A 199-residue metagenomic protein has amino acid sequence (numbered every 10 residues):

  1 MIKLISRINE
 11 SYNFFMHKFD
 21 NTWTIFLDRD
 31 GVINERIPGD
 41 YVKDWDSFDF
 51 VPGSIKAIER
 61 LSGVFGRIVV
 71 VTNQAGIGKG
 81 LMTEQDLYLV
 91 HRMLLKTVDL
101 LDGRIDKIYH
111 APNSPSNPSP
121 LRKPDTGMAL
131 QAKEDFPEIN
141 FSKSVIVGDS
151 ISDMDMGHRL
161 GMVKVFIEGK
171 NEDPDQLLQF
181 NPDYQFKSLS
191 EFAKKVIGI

Functional and structural regions predicted by a protein language model:
I2-V69: Active-site neighborhood of HAD-like aspartate-dependent phosphohydrolases
S54, I58-H91, R104-N117, G157: Substrate-recognition element of Asp-dependent hydrolases with the DxDx(T/V) motif
V71, I167-G169, S188: Generic beta-sheet signal
L94-D99, K133-F136: Conserved hydrophobic residues forming the short capping helix/wall of the S-adenosyl-L-methionine
R122-M154: Conserved Lys-Pro-Asp/Glu-containing loop-to-beta segment of HAD-superfamily phosphomonoesterases, centered on
I146-Y184: Acidic, Mg2+-coordinating phosphoryl-transfer loop and its flanking beta/alpha structural elements, shared across
D183-E191: Short acidic-hydrophobic, aromatic-tinged amphipathic segments that line or gate anion-handling sites
